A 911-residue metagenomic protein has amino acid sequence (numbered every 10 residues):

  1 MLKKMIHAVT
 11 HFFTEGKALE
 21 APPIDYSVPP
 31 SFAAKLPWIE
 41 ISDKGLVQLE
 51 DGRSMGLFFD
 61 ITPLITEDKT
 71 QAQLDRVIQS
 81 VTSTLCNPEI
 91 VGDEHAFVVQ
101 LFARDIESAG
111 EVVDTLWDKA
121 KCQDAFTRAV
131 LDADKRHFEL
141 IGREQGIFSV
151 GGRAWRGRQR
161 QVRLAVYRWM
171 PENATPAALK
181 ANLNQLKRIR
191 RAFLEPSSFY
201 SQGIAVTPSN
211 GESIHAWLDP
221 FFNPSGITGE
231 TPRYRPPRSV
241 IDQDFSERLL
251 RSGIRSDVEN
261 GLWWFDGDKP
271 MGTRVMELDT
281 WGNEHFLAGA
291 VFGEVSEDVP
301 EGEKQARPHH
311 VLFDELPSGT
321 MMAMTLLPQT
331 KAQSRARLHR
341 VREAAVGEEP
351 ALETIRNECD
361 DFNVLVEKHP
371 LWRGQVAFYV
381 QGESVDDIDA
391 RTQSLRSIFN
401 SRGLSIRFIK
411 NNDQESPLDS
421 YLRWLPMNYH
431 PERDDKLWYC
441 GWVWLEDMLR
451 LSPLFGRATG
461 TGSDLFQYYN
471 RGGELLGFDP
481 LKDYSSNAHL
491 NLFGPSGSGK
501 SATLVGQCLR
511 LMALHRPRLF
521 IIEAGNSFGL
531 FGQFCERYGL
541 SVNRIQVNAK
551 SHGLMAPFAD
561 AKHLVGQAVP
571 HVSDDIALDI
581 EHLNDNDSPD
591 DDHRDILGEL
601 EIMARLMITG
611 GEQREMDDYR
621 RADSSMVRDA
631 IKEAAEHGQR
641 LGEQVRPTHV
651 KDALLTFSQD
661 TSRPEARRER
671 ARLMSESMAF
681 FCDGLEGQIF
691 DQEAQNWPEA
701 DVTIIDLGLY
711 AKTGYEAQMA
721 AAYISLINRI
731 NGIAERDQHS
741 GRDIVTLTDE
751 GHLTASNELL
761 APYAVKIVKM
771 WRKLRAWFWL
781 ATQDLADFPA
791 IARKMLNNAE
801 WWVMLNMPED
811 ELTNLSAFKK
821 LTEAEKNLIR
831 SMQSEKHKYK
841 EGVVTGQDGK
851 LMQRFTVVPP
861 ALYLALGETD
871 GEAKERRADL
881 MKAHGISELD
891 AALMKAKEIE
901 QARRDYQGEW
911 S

Functional and structural regions predicted by a protein language model:
M1-D434: Extended, folded cores of ATP/NTP-driven motor/assembly subunits in large transport and secretion machines
P63-I65, A103-D105, V166-M170, G382-S384 (+6 more regions): Short, flexible loop/turn elements at secondary-structure junctions
V77-S83, N87, V311-D314, L418-L476 (+5 more regions): P-loop NTPase motor domains
N400, M512-A513, E536, R772: Anion (oxyanion) recognition and catalysis
G473-G477, L481-S498, T503-R510, L519-I522 (+4 more regions): Conserved P-loop NTPase motor cores
H515, Y538-L540, N797-N798: Short, structured coil segments at secondary-structure junctions
A824-R877: Conserved P-loop NTPase
